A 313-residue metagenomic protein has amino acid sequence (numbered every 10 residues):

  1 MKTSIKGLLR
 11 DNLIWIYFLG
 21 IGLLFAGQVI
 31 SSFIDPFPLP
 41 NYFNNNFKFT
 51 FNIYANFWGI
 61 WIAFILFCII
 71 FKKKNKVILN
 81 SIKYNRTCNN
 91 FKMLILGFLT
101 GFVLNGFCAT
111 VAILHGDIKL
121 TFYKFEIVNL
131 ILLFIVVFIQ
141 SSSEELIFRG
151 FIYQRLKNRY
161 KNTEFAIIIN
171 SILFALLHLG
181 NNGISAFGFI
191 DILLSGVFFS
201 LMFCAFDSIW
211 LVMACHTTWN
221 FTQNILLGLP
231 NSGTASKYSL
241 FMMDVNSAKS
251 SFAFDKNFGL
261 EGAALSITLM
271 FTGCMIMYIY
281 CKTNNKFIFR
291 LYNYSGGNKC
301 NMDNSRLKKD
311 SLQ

Functional and structural regions predicted by a protein language model:
R10-G27, I60-I65, L96-N105, I168: Alpha-helical transmembrane segments
V29, G188-F252: Functionally important transmembrane alpha-helices
I30-Y54, K76-L146, Y153-R159, R290-Q313: Juxtamembrane helix-loop-helix connectors linking adjacent transmembrane helices in multi-pass membrane enzymes
Y54-A63, I127-F134, S143, I147 (+2 more regions): Membrane-embedded alpha-helical segments of multi-pass membrane proteins, especially the transmembrane helices
N105-G106, T163-L179, I192-G196: Small-polar-interrupted transmembrane alpha-helices in polytopic inner-membrane proteins
H115-Y123, L177-A186: Membrane-interface helix caps and helix-loop-helix hairpins in membrane proteins
S143-I169, L201-S208: Membrane-interface helix/loop boundary segments of multi-pass membrane proteins
F221-Q313: C-terminal membrane module of polytopic membrane proteins
